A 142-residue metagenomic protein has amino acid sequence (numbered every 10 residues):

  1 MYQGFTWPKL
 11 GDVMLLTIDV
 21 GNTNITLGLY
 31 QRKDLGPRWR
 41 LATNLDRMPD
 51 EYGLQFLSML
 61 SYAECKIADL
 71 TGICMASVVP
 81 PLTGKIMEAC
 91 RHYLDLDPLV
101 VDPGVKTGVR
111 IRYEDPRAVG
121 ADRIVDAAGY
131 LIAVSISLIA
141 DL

Functional and structural regions predicted by a protein language model:
Y2-Q3: Low-complexity, intrinsically disordered or signal/transmembrane-proximal segments
L10-G11, L15-S58: Short glycine-rich, Thr/Ser-proximal phosphate-binding strand/loop in the N-terminal lobe of ATP-dependent enzymes
L15-D19, C74, S137-D141: Short glycine-aspartate micro-motif
P37-K85: N-terminal phosphate-binding loop and adjacent alpha-helix
E64-A118: Short beta-strand-loop/turn "lid" adjacent to the catalytic site in phosphate-handling enzymes
G108-L142: Conserved phosphate-binding catalytic cores of ATP/NTP-utilizing and phosphoryl-transfer enzymes
